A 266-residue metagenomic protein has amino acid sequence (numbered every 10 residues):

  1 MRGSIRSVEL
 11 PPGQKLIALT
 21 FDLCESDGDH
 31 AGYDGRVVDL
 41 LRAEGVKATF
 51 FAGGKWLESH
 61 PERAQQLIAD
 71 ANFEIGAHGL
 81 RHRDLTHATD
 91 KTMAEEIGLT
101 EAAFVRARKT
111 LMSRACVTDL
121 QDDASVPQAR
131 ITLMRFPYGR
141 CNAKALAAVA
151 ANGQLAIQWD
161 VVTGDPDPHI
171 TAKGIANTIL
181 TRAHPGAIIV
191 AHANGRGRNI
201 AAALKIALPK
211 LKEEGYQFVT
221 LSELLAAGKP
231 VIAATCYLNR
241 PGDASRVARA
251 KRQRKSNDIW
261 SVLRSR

Functional and structural regions predicted by a protein language model:
M1-F21, E25-V38, P61-Q65, I206-A207 (+1 more regions): N-terminal pre-catalytic segment of deacetylase/amide-hydrolase enzymes
M1-T92, G98-A124, A129-I131: Active-site beta->alpha N-cap acidic-glycine motif
E58-E62, R81-Q217, L221-L238: Catalytic domains of cell-wall/extracellular-matrix polysaccharide-remodeling enzymes, centered on de-N-acetylation
E74, G79, G164-D167, L263: Extended hydrophobic/Leu-rich segments
